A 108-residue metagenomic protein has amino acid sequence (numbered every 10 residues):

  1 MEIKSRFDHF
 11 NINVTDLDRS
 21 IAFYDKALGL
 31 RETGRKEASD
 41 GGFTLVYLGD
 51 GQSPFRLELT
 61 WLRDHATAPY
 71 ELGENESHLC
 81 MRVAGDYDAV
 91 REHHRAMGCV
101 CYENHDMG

Functional and structural regions predicted by a protein language model:
M1-I21, E76-L79: N-terminal beta-strand motif that seeds the catalytic metal site of vicinal oxygen chelate
N11-R56, G108: Core segments of cupin and vicinal oxygen chelate
T15-D18, L72-G108: Vicinal oxygen chelate
G51-R56, D64-A66, G85-D88: Short, charged/polar surface micro-motifs in flexible loops or helix N-caps
L59, P69-G73: Helix-adjacent hinge/juxtasegments
T60-H65, M97: Short amphipathic beta-strand starts and helix->beta connectors
